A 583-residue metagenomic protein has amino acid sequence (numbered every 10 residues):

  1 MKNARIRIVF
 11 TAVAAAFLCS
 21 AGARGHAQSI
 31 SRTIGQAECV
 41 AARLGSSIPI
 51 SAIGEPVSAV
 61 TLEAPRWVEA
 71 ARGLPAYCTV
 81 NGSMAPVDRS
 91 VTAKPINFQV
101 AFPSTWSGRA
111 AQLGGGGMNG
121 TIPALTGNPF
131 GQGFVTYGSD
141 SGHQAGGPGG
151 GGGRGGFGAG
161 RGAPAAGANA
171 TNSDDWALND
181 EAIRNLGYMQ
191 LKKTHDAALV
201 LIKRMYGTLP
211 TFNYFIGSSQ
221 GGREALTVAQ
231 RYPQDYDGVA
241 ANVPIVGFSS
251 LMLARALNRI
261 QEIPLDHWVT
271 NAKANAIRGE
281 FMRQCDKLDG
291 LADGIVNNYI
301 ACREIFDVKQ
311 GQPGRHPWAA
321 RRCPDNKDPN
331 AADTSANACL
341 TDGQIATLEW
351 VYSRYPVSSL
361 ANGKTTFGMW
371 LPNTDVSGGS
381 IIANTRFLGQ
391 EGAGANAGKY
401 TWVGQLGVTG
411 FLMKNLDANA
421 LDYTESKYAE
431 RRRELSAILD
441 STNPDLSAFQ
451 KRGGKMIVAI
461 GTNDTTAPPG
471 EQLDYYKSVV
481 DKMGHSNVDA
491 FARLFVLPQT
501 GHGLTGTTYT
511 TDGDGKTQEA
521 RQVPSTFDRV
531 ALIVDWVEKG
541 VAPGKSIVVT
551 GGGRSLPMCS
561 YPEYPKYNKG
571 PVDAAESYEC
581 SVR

Functional and structural regions predicted by a protein language model:
M1-T11: Bacterial N-terminal signal peptides that target proteins for export
V9-S20: Bacterial N-terminal signal peptides
A27-R109, I122-P123, G155-A163, A292-V296 (+6 more regions): Catalytic-loop region of hydrolases
G117-P210, L253-A254, N415-I438, T500-E519: Cap/lid segment of the alpha/beta-hydrolase catalytic domain
T208-S219: Alpha/beta-hydrolase fold nucleophile elbow
G222-P233: Short glycine-enriched nucleophile-adjacent loop and the immediately C-terminal alpha-helix near the catalytic center
I457-I460, D464: Short beta-strand/loop motif that positions the catalytic acidic residue of the alpha/beta-hydrolase fold
T466-G470: Conserved alpha/beta-hydrolase "acid-adjacent" motif
